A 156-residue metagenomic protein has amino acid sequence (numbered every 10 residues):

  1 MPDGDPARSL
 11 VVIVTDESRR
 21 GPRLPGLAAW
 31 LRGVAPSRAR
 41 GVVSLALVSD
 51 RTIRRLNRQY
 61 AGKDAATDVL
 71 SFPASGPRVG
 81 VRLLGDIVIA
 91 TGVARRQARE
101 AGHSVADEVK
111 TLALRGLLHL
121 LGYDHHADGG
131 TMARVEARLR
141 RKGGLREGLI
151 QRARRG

Functional and structural regions predicted by a protein language model:
M1-K110, L118-G156: An acidic/histidine-cluster motif and surrounding catalytic segment that typifies divalent-metal-assisted enzyme active
